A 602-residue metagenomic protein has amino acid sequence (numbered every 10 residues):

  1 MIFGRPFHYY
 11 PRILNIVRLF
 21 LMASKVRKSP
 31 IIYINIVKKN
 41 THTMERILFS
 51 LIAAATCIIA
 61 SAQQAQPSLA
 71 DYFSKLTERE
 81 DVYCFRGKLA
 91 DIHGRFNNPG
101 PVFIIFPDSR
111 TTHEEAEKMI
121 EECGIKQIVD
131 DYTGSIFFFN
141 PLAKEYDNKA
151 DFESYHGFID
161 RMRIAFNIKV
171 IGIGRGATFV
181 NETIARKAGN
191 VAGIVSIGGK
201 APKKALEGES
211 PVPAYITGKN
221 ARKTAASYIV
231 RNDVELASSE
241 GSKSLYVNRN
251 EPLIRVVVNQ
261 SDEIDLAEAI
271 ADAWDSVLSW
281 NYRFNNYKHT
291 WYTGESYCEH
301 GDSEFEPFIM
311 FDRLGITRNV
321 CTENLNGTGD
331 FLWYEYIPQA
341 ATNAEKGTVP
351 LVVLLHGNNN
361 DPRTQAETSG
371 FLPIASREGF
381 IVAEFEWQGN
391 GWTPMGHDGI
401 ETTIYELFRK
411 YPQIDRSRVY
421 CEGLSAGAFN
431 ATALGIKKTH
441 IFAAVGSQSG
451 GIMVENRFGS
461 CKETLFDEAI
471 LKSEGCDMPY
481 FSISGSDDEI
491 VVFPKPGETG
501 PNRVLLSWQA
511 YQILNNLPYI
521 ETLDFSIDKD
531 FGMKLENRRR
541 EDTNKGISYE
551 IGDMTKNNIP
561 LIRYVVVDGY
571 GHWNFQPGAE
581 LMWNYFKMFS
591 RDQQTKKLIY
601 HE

Functional and structural regions predicted by a protein language model:
F3, Y9-L14, L21: Short hydrophobic targeting helices and cationic amphipathic motifs that mediate membrane/organellar targeting
M22-Q64: Bacterial Sec-dependent N-terminal signal peptides
A62-V102, K118, C123, D131-S135 (+11 more regions): A domain-start/cap signature at the N-terminus of enzymes
N98-F103, Y132-I136, I164-I168, A188-G193 (+10 more regions): Loop/turn elements at helix/coil->beta-strand transitions in domains of secreted/extracellular proteins
G100-G157, S242-N248, L351, G357-T403 (+1 more regions): Active-site machinery of serine-nucleophile hydrolases
F106-H113, D160-I164, I173-V180, I184-A185 (+11 more regions): Cell-envelope and extracellular/periplasmic
F152-N167, I400-S417: Conserved acidic catalytic loop of the alpha/beta-hydrolase fold
G189-E251, G450-N557, H572: The feature captures the conserved acid-bearing segment of alpha/beta-hydrolase catalytic domains
